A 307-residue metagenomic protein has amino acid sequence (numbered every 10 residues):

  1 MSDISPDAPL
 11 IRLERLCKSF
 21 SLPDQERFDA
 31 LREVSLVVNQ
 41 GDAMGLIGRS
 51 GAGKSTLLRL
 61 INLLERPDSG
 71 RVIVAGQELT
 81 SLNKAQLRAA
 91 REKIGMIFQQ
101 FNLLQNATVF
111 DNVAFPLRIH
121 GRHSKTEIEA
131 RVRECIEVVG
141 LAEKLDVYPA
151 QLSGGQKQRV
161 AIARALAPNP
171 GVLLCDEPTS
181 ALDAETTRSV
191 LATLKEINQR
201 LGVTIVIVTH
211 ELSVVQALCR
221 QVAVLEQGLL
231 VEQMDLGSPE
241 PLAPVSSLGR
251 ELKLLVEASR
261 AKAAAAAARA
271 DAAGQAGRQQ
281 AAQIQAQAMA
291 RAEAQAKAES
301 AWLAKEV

Functional and structural regions predicted by a protein language model:
N62: Helix-to-loop junction immediately C-terminal to a conserved catalytic motif
Q77-E78, R118, K125-E143: Conserved ABC ATPase "signature" region
Y148-L152, Q156: Conserved ABC ATPase signature
N169: Conserved catalytic motifs of ABC-family nucleotide-binding domains
L173-D176: Catalytic Walker B motif of ABC-type/P-loop ATPase nucleotide-binding domains
T209-H210: H-loop/switch region of ABC-family ATPase nucleotide-binding domains
L229-K253: Conserved beta-strand-loop-alpha-helix hinge in the C-terminal portion of ABC ATPase nucleotide-binding domains
